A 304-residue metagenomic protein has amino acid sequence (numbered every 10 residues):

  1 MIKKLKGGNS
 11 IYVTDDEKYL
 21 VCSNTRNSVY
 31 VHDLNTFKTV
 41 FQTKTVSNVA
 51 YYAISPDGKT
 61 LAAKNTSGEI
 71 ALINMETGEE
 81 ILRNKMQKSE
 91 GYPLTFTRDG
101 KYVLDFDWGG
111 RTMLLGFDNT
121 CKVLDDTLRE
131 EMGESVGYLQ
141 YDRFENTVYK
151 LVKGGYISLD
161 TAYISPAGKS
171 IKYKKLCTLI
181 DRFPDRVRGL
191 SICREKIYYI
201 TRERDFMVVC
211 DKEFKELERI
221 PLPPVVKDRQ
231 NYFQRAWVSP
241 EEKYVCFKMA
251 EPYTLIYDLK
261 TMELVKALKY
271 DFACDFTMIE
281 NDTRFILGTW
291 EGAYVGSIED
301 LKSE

Functional and structural regions predicted by a protein language model:
M1-E304: WD40-repeat beta-propeller superdomains and closely related acidic/aromatic-rich repeat-like regions
